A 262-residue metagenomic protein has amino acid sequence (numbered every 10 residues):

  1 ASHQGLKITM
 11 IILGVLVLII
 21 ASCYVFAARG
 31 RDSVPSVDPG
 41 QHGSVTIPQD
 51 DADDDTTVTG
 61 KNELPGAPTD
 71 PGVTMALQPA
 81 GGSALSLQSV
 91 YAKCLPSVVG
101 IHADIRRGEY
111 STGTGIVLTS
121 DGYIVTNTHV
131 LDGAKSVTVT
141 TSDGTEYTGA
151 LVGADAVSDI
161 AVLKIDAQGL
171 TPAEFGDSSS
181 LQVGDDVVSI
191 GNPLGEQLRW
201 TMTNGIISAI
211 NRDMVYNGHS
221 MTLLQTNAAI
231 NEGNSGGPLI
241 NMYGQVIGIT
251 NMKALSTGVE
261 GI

Functional and structural regions predicted by a protein language model:
A1-M10, A28: Short, low-complexity patches enriched in S/T/P/G
T9-V17: Hydrophobic H-region at the start of alpha-helical membrane spans
I11, S22, S33-P35: General helical structural elements
L16-A27: Hydrophobic alpha-helical membrane-insertion segments, chiefly the h-region of N-terminal signal peptides
A27-I262: Serine-dependent protease modules
